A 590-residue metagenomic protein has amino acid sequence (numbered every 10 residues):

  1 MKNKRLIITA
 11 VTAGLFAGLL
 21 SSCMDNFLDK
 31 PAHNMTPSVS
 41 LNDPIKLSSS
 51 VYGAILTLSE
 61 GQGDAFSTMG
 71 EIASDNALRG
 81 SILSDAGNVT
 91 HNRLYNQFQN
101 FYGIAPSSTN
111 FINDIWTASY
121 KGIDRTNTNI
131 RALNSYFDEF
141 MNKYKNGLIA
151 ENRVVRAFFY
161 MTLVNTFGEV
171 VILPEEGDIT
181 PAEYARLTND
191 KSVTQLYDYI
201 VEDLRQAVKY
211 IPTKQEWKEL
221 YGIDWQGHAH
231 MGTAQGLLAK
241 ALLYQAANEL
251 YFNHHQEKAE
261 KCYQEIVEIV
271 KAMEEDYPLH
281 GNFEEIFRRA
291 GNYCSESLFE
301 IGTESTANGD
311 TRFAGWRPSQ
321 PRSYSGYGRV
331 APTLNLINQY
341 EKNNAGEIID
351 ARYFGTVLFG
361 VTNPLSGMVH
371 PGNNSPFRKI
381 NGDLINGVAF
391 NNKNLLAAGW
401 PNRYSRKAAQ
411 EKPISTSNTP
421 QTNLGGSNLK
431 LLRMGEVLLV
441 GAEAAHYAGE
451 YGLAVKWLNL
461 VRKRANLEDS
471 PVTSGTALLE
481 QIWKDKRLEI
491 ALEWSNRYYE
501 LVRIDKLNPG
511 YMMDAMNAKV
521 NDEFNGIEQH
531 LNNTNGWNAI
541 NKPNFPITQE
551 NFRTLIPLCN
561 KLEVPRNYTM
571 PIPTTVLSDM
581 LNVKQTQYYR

Functional and structural regions predicted by a protein language model:
M1-S21: Sec-dependent bacterial lipoprotein signal peptides
C23-M24, P44, S119-G122, Y199 (+6 more regions): Long, intrinsically disordered, low-complexity segments
C23-S74, E260-Y263, I286-F287, P571-R590: Membrane-proximal, proline-rich intrinsically disordered regions
S49-S50, S59, G87-F167, L187-D198 (+3 more regions): Conserved, well-structured interaction surfaces
V164-N165, V171, Y244-N253, G449: Short coil/turn linking the two alpha-helices of tandem helical-hairpin repeats
A345-R433: Flexible, polar/acidic helix-loop-strand segments at domain edges
